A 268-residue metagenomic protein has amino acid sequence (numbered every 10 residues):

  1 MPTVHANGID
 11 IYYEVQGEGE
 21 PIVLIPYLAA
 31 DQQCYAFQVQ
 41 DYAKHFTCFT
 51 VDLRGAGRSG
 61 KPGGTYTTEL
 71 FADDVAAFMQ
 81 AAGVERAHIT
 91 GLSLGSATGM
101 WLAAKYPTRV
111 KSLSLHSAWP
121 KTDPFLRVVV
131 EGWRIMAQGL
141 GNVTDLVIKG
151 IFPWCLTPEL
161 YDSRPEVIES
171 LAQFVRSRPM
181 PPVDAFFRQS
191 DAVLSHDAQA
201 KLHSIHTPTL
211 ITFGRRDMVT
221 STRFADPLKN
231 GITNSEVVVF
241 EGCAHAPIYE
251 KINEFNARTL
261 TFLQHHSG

Functional and structural regions predicted by a protein language model:
H5-K61: Conserved HGGG/HGGXW glycine-rich cap/lid loop of the alpha/beta-hydrolase fold
Q40, F49-G91, A257: Active-site loop/oxyanion-hole signature of alpha/beta-hydrolase fold enzymes
G91-G95, G99: Gly/Ala-rich beta-loop-alpha elbow adjacent to hydrolase catalytic centers
M100, A104-K105, K111-N142: Flexible "cap/lid" loop of the alpha/beta hydrolase fold
P124-F125, D145-H196, A200-K201: Conserved alpha/beta-hydrolase catalytic His-Asp/Glu region
I205, I211-F213: Short beta-strand/loop motif that positions the catalytic acidic residue of the alpha/beta-hydrolase fold
R216-T220: Acidic catalytic loop of the alpha/beta-hydrolase fold
S235-G268: Catalytic active-site module of serine/aspartate enzymes centered on a nucleophile-bearing elbow/loop
